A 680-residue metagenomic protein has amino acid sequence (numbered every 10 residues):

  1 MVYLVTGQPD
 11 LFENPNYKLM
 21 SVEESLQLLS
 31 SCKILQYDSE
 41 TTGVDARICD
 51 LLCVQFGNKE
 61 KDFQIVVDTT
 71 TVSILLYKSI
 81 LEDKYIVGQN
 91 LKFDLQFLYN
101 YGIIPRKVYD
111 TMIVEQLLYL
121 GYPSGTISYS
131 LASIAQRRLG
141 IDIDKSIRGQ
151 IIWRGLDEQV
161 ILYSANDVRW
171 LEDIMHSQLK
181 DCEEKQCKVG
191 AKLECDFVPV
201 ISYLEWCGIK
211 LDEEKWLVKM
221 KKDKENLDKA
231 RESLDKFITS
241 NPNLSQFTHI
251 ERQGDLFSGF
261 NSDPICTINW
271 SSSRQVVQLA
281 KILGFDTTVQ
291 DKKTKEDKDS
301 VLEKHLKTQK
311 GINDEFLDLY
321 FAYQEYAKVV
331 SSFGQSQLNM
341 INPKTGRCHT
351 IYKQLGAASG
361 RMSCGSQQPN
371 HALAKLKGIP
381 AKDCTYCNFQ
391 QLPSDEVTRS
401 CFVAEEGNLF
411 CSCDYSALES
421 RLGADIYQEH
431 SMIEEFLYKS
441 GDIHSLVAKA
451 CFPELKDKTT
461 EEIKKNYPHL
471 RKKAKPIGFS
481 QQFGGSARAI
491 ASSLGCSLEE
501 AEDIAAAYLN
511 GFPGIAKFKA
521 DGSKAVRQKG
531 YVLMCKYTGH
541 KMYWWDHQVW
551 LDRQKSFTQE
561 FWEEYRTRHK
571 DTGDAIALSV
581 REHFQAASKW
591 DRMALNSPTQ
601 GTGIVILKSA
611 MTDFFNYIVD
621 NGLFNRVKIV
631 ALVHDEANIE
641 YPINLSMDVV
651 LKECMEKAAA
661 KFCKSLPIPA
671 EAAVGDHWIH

Functional and structural regions predicted by a protein language model:
M1-L51, Q55, D62-F63, T126 (+13 more regions): Conserved "right-hand" nucleotidyltransferase catalytic core of DNA-directed polymerases
V2-Y17, D45, C49-E183, L193 (+4 more regions): Active-site-proximal helix-loop-helix substrate-binding element of RNase H-like nuclease domains
I48-N58, F63, S412, E419-E454 (+1 more regions): Metal-dependent catalytic core segments for phosphate chemistry
L75, N644-L651: Short, conserved charged micro-motifs
W153-V160, I209-L217, F260-S262, C401-S412 (+6 more regions): Glycine- and acidic
W206, T345, H349-T350, L355-A357 (+4 more regions): Conserved catalytic core of nucleic-acid polymerases
T294, Q337-P343, L355-G356, Q368 (+5 more regions): Short, contiguous acidic/charged loop-to-helix segments that flank catalytic cores in large enzymes
G511-F512, E653-C663: A common structural junction motif
